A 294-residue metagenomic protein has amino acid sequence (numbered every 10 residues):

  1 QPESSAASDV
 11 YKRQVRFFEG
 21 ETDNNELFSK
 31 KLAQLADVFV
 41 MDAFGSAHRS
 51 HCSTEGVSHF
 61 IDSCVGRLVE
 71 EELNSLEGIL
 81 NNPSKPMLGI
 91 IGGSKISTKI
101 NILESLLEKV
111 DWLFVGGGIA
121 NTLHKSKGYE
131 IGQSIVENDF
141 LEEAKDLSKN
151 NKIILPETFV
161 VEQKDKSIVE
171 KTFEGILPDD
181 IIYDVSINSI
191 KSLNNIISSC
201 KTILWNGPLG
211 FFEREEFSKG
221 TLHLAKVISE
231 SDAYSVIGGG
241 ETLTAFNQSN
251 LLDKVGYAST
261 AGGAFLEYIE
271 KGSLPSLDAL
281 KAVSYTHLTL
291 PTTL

Functional and structural regions predicted by a protein language model:
Q1-A7, Y11, H287-L294: Single conserved hydrophobic/aromatic residue that forms the stacking wall/gate of nucleotide- or nucleobase-binding
S5-S284: Active-site loop-to-helix "anion-binding N-cap" substructures in soluble metabolic enzymes
